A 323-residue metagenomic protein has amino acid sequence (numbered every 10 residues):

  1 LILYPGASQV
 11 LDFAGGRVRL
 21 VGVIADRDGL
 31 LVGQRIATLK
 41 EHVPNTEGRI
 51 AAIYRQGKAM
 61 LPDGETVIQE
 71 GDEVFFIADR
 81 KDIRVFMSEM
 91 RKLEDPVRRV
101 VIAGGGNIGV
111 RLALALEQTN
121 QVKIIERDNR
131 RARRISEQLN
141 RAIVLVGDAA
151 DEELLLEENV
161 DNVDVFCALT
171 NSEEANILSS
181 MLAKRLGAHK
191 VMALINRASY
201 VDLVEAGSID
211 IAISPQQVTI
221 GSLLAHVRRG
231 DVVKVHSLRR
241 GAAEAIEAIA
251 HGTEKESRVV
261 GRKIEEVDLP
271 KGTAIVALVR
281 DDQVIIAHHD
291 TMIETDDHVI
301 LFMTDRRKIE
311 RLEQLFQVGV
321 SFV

Functional and structural regions predicted by a protein language model:
L1-V323: Cytosolic regulatory regions of ion transport systems
